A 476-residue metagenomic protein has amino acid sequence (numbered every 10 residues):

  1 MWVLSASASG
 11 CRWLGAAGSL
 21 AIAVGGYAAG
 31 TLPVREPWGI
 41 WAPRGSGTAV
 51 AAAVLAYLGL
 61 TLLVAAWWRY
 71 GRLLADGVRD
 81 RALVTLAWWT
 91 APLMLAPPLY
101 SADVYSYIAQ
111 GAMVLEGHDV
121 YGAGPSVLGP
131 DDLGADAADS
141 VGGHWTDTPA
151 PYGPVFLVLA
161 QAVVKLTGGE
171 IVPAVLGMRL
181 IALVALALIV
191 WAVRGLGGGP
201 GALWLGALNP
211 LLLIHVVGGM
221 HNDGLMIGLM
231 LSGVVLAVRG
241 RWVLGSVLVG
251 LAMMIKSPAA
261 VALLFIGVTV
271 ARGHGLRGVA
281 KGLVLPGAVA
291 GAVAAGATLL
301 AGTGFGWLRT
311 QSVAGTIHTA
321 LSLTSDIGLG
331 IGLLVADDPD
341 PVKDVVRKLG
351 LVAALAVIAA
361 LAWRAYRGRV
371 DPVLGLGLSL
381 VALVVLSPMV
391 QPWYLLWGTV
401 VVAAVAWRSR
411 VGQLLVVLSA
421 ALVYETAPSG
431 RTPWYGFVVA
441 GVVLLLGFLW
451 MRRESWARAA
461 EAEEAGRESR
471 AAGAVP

Functional and structural regions predicted by a protein language model:
M1-T310, R347-P476: Multi-pass membrane glycosyltransferase architecture that uses lipid-linked
I317-R347: Membrane-lumen/periplasm interface segments of multi-pass, membrane-embedded glycan/lipid transferases
